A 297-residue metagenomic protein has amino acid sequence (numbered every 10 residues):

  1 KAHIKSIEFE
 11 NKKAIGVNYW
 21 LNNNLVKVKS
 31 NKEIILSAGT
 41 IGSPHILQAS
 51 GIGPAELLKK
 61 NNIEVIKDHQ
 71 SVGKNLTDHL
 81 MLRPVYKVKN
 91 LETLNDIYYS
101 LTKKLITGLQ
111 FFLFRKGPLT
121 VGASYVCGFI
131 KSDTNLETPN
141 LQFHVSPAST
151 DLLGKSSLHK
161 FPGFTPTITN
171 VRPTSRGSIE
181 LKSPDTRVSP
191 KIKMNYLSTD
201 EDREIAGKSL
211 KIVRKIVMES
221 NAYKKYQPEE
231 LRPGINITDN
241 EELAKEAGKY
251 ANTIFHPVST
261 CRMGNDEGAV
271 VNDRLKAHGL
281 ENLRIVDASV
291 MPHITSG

Functional and structural regions predicted by a protein language model:
K1, N18-W20, T77, K182 (+1 more regions): Residue-level detector of conserved, well-ordered beta-strand and adjacent loop positions that form binding/recognition
K1-I15: A conserved short coil-to-beta-strand element within the FAD-binding core of flavoproteins
A2, H69-V72, P228-E229: Acidic carboxylate-rich catalytic motifs and surrounding loops in phosphoryl-/glycosyl-chemistry enzymes
A2, K32-E33, C261, S289: Structural detector for helix-capping/boundary residues
I7, G16-Q110, G117: Glycine-rich loop(s) and the adjacent beta-strand/alpha-helix scaffold that form part
N11, I41, I52-P54, E64 (+2 more regions): Acidic glycine-/aspartate-rich tracts in secreted/extracellular proteins
K12, N23-L25, L275: Detector for glycine-centered tight turns/loop "hinges" at secondary-structure junctions
G16, K89, G108-G297: FAD-dependent oxidoreductase catalytic-site/capping-region signature
